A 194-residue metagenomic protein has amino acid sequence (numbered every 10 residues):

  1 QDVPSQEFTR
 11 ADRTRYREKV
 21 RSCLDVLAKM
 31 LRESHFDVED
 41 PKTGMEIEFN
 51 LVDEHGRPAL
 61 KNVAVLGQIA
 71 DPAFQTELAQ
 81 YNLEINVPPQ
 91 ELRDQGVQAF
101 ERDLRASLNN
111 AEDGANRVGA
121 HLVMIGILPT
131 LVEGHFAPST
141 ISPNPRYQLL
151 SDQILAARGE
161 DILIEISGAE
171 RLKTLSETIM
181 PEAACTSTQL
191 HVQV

Functional and structural regions predicted by a protein language model:
Q1-V194: Phosphate/nucleotide-binding catalytic core
